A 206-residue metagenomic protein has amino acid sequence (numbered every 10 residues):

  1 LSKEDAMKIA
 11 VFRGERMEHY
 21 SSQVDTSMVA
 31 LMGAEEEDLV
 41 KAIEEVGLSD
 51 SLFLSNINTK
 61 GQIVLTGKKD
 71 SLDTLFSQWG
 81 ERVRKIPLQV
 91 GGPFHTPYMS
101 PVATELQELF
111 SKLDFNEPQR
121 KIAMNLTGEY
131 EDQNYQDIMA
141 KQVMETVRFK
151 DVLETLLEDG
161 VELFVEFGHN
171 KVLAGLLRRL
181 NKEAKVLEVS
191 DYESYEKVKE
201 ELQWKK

Functional and structural regions predicted by a protein language model:
L1-D137, K141-E145: Alpha/beta catalytic cores of group-transfer enzymes, especially the acyltransferase/condensing modules of polyketide
D114-K206: Acyltransferase/transacylase module recognition
